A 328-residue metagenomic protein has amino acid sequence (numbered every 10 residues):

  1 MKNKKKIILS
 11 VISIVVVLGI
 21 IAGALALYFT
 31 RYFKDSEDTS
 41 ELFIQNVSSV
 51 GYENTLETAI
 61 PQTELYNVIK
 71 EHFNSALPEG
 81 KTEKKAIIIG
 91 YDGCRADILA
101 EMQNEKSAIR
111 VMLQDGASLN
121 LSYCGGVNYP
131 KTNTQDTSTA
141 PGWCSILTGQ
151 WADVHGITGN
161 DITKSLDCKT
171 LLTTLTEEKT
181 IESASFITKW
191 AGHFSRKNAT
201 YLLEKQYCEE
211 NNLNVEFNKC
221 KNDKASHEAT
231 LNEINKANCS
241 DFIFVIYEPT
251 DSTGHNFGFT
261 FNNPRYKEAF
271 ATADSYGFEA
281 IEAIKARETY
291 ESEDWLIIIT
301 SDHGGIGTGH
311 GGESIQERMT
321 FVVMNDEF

Functional and structural regions predicted by a protein language model:
M1-N3: N-terminal secretory signal peptides that target proteins for export/translocation
K5-F328: Feature captures the catalytic ectodomains and active-site-proximal regions of enzymes that hydrolyze or transfer
